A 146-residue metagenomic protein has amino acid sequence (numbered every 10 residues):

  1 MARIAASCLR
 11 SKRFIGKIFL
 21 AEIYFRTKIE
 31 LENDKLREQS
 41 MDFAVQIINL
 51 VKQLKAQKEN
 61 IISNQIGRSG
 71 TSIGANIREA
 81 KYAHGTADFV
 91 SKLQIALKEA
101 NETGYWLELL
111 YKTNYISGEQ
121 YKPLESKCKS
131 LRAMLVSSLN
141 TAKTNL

Functional and structural regions predicted by a protein language model:
M1-A75, E79-L146: Short, C-terminally biased terminal segments at protein or domain edges
